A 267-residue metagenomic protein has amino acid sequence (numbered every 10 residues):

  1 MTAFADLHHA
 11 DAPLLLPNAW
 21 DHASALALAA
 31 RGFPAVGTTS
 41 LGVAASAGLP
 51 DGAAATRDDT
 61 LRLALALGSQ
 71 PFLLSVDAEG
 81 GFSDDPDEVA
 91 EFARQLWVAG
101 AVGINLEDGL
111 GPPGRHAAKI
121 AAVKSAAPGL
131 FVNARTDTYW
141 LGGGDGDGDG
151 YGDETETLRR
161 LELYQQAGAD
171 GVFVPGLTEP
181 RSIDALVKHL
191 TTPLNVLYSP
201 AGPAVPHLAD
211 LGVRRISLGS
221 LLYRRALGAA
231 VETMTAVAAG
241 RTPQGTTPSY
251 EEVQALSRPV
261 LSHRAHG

Functional and structural regions predicted by a protein language model:
M1-N18, H22-A30, A121, S125 (+2 more regions): N-terminal amphipathic alpha-helix/helix-capping segment at the start of soluble metabolic enzymes
L7-S24, L49-R57, L74-E88, F131-E156 (+1 more regions): Active-site mouth loops of central-metabolism enzymes
L16, W20, V102-L110, D153-E154 (+3 more regions): Catalytic beta/alpha-barrel core
S24-A30, F82-Q95, P200-V213: Catalytic cores of alpha/beta
A35-L61, G80-D84, I104-A118, V123 (+2 more regions): Glycine-rich, proline-tolerant flexible connector loops at the mouths of alpha/beta enzymes
P50-V76, A99, P112-R135, T178-P203: Alpha-helix-loop-beta-strand connector modules within alpha/beta enzyme cores
V98-A167, A239-R258: Conserved anion-binding
L221-G267: Extended, intrinsically disordered, low-complexity segments
